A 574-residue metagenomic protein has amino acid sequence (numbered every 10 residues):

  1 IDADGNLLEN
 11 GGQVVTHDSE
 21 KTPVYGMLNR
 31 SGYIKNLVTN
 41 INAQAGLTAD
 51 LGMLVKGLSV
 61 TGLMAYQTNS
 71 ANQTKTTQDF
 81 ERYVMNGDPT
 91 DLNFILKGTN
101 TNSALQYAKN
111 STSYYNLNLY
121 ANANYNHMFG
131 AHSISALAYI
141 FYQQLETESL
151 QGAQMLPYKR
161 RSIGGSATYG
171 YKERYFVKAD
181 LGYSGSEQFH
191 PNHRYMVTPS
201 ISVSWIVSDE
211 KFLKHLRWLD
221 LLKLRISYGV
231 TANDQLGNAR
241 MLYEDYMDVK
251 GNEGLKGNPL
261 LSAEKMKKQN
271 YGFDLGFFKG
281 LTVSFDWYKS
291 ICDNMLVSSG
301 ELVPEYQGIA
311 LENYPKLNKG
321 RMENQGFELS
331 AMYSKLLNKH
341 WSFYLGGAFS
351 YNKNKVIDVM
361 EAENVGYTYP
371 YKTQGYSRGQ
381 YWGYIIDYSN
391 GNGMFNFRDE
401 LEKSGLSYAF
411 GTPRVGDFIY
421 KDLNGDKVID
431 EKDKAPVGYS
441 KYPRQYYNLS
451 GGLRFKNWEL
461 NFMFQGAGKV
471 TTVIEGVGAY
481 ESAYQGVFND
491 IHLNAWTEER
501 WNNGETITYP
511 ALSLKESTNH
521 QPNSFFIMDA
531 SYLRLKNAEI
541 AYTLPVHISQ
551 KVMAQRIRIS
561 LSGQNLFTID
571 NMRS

Functional and structural regions predicted by a protein language model:
I1-T77, N86-Q380, P522, I527-S574: Extracellular/periplasmic, surface-exposed regions of secreted and cell-surface proteins
L8, I429-D430, I507: Generic structural signal for well-ordered beta-strand positions
S19, Q154, G425-V428, K515-E516: Short, positively charged
T22, G26, V415, A467-R558 (+1 more regions): Extracytoplasmic gating/loop element in the C-terminal half of outer-membrane beta-barrel translocons and assembly
K56, S440-V473: Glycine-rich, aromatic-lined ligand/substrate-binding cores of catalytic and carbohydrate-binding domains
Y314-E323, N364-G383, P436-G452, Y480-A495 (+1 more regions): C-terminal extracellular loops and terminal segments of Gram-negative outer membrane beta-barrel proteins
L317, L336-K441, N571: Conserved small-residue
